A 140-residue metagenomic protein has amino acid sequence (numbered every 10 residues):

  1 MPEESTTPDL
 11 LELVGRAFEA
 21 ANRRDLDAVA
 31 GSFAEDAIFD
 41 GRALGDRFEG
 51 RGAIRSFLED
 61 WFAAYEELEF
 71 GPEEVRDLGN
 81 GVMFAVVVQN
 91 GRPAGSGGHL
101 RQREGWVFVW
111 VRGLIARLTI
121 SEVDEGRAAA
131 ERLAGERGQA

Functional and structural regions predicted by a protein language model:
M1-D9, R55-A140: A beta-strand edge to alpha-helix "cap/lid" segment located at domain peripheries
E4-V14, R23-L26: Onset of an N-terminal alpha helix
R23-I38: Short, well-ordered alpha-helical segments enriched in acidic and aromatic residues
L26, R51, V123-D124: Residues at or immediately preceding the N-termini of alpha-helices
I38-E49, F62-A63: A short gly/proline-enriched turn/hairpin at secondary-structure junctions
